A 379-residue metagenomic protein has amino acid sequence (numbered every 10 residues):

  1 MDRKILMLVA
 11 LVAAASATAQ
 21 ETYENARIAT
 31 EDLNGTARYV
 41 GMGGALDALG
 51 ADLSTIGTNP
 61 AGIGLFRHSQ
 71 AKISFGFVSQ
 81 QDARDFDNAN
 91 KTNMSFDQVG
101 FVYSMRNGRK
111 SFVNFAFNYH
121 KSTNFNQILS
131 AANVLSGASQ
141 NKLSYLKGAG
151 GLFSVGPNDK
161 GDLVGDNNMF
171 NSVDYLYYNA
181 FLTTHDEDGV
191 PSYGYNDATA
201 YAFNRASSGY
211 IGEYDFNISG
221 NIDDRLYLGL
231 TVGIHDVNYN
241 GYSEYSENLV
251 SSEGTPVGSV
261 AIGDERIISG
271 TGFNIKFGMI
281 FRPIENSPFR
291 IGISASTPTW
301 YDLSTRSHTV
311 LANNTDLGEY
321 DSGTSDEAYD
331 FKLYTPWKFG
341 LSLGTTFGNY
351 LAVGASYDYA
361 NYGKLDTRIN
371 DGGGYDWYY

Functional and structural regions predicted by a protein language model:
M1-Y23: Bacterial Sec-dependent N-terminal signal peptides
V9, F66, N240: Active-site-proximal flexible loops/turns
L11, L46, F77, M105 (+1 more regions): A broadly conserved detector of short glycine/acidic/proline-rich loop/turn motifs that flank catalytic sites and bind
A14-A15, Q70, H235, A360: Single-residue recognition of alpha-helix boundary sites
Q20-L33, S104-Y379: Outer-membrane beta-barrel porins/channels
T30-A48: N-terminal targeting signals for Sec/Tat export/insertion, comprising classic cleavable signal peptides
A37, L49-T58, I63-S136, G209-G212: Outer-membrane beta-barrel translocator/receptor signature
